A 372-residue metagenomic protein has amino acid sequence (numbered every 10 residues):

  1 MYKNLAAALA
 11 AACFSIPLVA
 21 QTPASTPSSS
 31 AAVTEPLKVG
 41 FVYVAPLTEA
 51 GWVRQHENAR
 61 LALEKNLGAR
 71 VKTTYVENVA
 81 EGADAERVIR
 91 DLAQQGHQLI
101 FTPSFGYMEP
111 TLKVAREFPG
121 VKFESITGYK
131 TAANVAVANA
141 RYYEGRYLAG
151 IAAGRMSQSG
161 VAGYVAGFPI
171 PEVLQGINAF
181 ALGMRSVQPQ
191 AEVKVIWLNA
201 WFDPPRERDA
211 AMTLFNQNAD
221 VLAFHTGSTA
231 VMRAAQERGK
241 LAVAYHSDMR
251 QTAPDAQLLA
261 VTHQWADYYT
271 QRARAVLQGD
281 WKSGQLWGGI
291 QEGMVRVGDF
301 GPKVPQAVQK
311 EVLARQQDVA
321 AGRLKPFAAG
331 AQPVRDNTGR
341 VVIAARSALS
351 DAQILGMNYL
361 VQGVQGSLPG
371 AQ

Functional and structural regions predicted by a protein language model:
M1-N4: Positively charged n-region of N-terminal signal peptides that target proteins for export
A7-P17: Bacterial N-terminal signal peptides
P23-Q372: A residue-level marker of the well-folded mature domains of exported/periplasmic proteins
